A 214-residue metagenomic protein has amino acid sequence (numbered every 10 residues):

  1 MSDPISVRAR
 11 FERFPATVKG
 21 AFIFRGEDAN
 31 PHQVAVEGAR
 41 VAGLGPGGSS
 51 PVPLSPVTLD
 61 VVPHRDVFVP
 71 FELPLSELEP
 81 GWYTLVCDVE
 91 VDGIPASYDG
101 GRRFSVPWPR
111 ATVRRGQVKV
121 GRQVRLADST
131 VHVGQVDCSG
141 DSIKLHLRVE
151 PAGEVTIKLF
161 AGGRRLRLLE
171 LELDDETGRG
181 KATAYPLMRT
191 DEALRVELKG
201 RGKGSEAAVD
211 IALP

Functional and structural regions predicted by a protein language model:
S2-T17, A21-G45, S55-D60, D66 (+1 more regions): Alpha-helical, hydrophobic structural elements that either
